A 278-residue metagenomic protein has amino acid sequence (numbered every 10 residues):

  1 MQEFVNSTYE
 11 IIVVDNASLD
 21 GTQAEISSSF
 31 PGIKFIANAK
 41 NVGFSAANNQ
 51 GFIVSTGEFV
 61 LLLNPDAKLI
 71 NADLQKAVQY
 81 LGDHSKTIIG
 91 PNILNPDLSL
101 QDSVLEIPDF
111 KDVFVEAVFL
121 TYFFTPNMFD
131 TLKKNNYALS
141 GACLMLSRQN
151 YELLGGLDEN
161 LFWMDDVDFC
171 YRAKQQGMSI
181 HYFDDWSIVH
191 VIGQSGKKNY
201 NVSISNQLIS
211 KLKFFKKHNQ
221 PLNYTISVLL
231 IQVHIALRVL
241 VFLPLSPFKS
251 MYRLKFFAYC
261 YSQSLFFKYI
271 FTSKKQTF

Functional and structural regions predicted by a protein language model:
M1-T8: Short, acidic, metal-binding catalytic loop of nucleotide-sugar glycosyltransferases
D15-A24, K40: A conserved acidic beta->alpha catalytic loop
A37-S55: Glycine-rich, basic loop-to-helix element that forms the pyrophosphate-binding segment of sugar-nucleotide handling
V60: Short aromatic/hydrophobic "clamp" motif used to bind/position activated sugar donors
I70-S103: Conserved donor NDP-sugar-binding/catalytic core segment of glycosyltransferases
D112, E116, Y122-Q149: A recurrent flexible, glycine/aromatic-enriched loop bordering the glycosyltransferase active site that acts as
Y137-G156, N160-S187: A short, conserved alpha-helix in the catalytic core of glycosyltransferases
V202-S210, P221-F278: Non-catalytic, C-terminal membrane-associated alpha-helical segments of glycosyltransferases
